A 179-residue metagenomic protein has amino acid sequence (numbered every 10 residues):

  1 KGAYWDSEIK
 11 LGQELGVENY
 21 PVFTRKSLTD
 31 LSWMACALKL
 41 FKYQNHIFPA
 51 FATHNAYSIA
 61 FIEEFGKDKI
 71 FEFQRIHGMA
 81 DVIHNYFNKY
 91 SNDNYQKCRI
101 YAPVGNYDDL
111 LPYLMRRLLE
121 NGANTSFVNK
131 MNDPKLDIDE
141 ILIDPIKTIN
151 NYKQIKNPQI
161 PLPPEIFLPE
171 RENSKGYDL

Functional and structural regions predicted by a protein language model:
K1-N173: Positively charged, amphipathic and often flexible ligand-engagement surfaces
S174-L179: Short, intrinsically disordered, charge-balanced linker/junction segments flanking boundaries in proteins
